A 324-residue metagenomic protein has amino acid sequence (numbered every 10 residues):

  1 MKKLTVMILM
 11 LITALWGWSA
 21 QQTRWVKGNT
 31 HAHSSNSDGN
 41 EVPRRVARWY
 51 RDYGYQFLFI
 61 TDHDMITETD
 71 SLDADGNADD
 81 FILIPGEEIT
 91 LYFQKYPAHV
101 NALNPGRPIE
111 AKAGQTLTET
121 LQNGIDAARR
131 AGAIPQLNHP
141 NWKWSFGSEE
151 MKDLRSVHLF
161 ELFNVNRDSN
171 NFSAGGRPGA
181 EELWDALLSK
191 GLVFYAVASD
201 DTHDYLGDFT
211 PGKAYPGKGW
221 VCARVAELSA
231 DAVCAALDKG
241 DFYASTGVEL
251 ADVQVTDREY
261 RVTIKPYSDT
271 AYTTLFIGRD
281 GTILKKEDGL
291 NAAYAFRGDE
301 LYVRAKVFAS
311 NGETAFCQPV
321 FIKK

Functional and structural regions predicted by a protein language model:
K2-I8: Sec-dependent signal peptide recognition, specifically the positively charged N-region followed immediately by
M10-W18: Hydrophobic h-region of N-terminal signal peptides that target proteins for export in Gram-negative bacteria
L11, D52, M151-L154, K190-G191 (+1 more regions): Alpha-helix termination/capping residues and helix-transition junctions
I12-T13, E41, L72, P211: Alpha-helical transmembrane segments and their juxtamembrane interfaces
S19-Q21, K190-Y195, D200-K324: C-terminal functional module detector
A20-E149, D153-S156, L162-L183, S199-T202 (+2 more regions): A metal-dependent hydrolase metal-coordination microenvironment
R51, R129, L188-S189, D238: Alpha-helix boundary recognition
G179-V193: Short, hydrophobic/aliphatic alpha-helical segments
